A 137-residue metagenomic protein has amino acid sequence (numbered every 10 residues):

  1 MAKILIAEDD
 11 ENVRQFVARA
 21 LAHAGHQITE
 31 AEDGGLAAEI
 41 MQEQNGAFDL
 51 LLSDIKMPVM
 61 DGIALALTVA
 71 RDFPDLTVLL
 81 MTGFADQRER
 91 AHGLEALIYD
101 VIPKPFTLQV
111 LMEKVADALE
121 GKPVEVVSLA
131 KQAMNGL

Functional and structural regions predicted by a protein language model:
E8: Conserved acidic carboxylate
Q15-H23: Charged docking surfaces used in two-component/phosphorelay signaling
E30-L50: Acidic, metal-coordinating helix/loop segments flanking the phosphotransfer/catalytic sites of two-component signaling
D33-L36, D61-L65: Acidic catalytic/metal-coordinating carboxylates
M57: Receiver (REC) domain active-site loop signature in two-component systems and cognate sites in sensor histidine kinases
A64, F84-I102, Q109, E113-K114: Alpha4 helix (beta4-alpha4-beta5 surface) of REC/receiver domains from two-component response regulators
F106-V115, P123, V127-S128: C-terminal output helix
